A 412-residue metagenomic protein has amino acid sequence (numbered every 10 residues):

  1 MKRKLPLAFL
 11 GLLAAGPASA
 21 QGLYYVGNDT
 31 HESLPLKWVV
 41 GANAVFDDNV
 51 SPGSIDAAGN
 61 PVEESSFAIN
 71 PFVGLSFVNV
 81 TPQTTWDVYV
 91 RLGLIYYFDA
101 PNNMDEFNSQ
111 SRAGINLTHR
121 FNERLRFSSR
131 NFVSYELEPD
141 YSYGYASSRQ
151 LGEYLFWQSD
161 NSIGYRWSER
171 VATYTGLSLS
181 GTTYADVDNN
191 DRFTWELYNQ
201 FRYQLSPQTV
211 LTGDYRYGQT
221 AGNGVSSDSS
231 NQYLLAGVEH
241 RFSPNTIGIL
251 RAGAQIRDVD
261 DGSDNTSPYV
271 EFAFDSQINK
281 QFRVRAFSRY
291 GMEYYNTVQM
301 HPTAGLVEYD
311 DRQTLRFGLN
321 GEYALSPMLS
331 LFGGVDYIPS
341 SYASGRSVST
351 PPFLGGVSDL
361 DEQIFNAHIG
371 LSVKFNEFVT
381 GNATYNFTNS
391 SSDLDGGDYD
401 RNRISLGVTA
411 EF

Functional and structural regions predicted by a protein language model:
K2-A8: Sec-dependent signal peptide recognition, specifically the positively charged N-region followed immediately by
G11-L12: Short, linear, compositionally biased motifs with a strong N-terminal bias
A15-P17: N-terminal signal peptide c-region/cleavage motif recognized by signal peptidases
A20-F412: Gram-negative and organellar
